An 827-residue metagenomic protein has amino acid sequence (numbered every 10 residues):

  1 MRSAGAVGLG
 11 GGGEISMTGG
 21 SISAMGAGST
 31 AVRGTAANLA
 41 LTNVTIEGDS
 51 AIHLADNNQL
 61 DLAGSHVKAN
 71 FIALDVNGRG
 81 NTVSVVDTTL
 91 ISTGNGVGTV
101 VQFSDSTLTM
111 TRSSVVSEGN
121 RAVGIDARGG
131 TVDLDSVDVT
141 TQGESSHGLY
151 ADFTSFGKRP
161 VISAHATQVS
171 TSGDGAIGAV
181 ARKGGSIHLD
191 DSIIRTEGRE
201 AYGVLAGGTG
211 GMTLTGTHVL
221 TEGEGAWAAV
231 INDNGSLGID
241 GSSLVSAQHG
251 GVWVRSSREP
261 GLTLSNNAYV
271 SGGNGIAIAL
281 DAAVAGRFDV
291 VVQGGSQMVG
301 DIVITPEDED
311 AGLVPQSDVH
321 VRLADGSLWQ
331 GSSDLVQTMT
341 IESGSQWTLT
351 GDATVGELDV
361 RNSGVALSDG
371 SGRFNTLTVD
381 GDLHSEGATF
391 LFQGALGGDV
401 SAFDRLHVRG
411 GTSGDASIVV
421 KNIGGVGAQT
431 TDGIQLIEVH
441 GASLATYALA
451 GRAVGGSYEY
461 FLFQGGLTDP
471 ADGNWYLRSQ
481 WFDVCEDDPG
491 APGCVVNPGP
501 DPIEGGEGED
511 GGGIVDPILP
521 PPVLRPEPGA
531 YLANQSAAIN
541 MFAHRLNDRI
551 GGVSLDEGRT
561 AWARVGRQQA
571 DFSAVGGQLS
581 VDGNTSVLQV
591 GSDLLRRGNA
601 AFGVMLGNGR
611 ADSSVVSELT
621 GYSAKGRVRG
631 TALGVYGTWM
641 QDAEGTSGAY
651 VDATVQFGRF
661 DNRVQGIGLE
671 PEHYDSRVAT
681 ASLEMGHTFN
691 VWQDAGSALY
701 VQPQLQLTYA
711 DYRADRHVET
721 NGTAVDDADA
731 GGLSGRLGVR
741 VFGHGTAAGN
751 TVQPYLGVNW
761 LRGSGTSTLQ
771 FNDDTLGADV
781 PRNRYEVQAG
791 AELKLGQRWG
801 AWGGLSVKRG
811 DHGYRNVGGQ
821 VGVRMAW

Functional and structural regions predicted by a protein language model:
M1-S3, G13-G28, L39-I52, Q59-L74 (+14 more regions): Beta-strand-rich solenoid/repeat architectures in extracellular/passenger domains of polysaccharide-targeting enzymes
S29, S146-Y150, R159, D174-G178 (+17 more regions): Transmembrane beta-barrel architecture of outer membranes
A40, M212, G598-F602, D642-A649 (+3 more regions): Repeated loop/turn-to-beta-strand initiation elements of outer-membrane beta-barrel proteins
S271-N274, A282-D415, K421-N422, V426-G493: Extracellular beta-solenoid/beta-roll
G427-S443, Q578-R596, A724-A730: Short secondary-structure subsegments characteristic of cysteine-rich extracellular domains
N497-Q693, L805-S806, D811-G818, R824: Outer membrane beta-barrel translocator domains of Type V secretion systems
A561-R567, V604-R610, V651-R659, P703-D711 (+5 more regions): Transmembrane beta-barrel strands of outer-membrane/channel proteins
T631-V635, T720, A724-W827: Outer membrane beta-barrel transmembrane domains
